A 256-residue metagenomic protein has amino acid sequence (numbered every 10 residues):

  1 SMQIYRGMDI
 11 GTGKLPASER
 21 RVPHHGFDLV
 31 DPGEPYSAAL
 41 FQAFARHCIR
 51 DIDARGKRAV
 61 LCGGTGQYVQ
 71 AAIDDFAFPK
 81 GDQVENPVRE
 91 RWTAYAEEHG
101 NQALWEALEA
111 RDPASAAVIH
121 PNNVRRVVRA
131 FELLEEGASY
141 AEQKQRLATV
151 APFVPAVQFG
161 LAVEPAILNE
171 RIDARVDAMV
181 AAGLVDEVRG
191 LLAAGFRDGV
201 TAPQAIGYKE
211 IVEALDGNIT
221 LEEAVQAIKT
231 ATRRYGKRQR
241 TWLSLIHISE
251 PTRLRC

Functional and structural regions predicted by a protein language model:
S1-L245, S249, R253: Phosphate/pyrophosphate-binding catalytic cores of soluble transferases and nucleic-acid-acting enzymes
